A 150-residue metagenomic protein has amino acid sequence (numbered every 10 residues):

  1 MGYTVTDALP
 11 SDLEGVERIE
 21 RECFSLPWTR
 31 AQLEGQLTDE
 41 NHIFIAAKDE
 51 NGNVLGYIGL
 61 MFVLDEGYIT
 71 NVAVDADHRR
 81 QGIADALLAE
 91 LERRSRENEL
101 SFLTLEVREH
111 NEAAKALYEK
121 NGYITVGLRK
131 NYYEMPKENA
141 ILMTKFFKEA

Functional and structural regions predicted by a protein language model:
Y3, D7-D77, L88-E90, R94 (+2 more regions): Acetyl-CoA-dependent GNAT
A46, Y68, A73, G82 (+3 more regions): Conserved beta-strand segments that form the floor/walls of ligand-binding pockets within enzyme and binding domains
A46-K48, D77, D85-A86, F102 (+2 more regions): Preference for well-ordered, secondary-structure-rich cores of eukaryotic proteins
R80-R93, A116-K120: Conserved acetyl-CoA-binding loop-helix of GNAT-fold acetyltransferases
Q81, N98-S101: Short coil/turn segments at alpha/beta junctions that flank glycine-rich nucleotide-binding fingerprints
E97, N121, T125-G127: A secondary-structure capping/hinge motif
S101-T104, R108-E112, N131-A150: C-terminal "cap" of GNAT-fold acetyltransferases
Y118, Y123, M143: Conserved active-site tyrosine of GNAT-family acetyltransferases
